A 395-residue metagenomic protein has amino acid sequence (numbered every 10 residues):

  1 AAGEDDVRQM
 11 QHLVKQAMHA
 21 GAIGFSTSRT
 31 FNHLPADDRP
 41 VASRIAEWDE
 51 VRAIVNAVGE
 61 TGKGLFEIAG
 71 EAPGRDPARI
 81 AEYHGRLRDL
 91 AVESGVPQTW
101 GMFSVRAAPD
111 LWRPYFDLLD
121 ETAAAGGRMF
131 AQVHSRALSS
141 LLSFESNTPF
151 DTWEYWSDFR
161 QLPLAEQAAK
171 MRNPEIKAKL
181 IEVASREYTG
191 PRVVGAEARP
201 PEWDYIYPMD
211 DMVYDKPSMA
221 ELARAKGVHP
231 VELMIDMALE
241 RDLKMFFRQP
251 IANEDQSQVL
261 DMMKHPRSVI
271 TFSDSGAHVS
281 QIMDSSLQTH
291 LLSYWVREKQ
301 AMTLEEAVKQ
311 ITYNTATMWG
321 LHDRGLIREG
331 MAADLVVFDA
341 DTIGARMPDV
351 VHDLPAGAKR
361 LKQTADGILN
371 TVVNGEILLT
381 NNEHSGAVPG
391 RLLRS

Functional and structural regions predicted by a protein language model:
A1-D6, M10-V41, A46, E50-N56 (+1 more regions): Active-site neighborhoods of metal-dependent hydrolases
V7, M212-V213, A316, R360-Q363: Short loop/turn motifs at secondary-structure junctions and domain boundaries
G21, Q132, G227, D274 (+5 more regions): Divalent metal-coordination and catalytic microenvironments
M245-N253, V259, L304-V308, A316-V350: Acidic, glycine-enriched loop/beta-strand segments at the rims of small-molecule binding/catalytic pockets
D261-S268, S273, S285-L287, V337-R391: C-terminal cap of metal-dependent C-N hydrolases
L291, V296-T317: Gly/His-enriched, cation/cofactor- and phosphate-binding structural elements
